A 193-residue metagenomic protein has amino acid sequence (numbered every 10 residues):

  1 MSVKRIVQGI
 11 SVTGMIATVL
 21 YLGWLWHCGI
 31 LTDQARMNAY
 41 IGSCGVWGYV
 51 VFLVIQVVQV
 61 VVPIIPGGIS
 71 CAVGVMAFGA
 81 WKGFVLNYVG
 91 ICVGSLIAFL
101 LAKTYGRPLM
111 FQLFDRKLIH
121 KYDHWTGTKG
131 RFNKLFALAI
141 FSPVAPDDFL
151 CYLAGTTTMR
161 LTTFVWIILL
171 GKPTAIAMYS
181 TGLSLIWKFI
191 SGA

Functional and structural regions predicted by a protein language model:
M1-S11, A17-V54, C92-A145, F149 (+2 more regions): Membrane-interfacial helix-loop-helix
Q56-A77, W81-G83, P143-Y152: Transmembrane helix boundary and interhelical junction motifs in multipass membrane proteins
V61, V89, F141-S142, P173: Hydrophobic/aromatic residues within the transmembrane alpha-helices of Major Facilitator Superfamily
C71-V93, G155-W166: Interfacial segments of multi-pass membrane proteins
G90-G94, L170-A175: Transmembrane alpha-helical core residues of multi-pass small-molecule transporters, especially secondary transporters
